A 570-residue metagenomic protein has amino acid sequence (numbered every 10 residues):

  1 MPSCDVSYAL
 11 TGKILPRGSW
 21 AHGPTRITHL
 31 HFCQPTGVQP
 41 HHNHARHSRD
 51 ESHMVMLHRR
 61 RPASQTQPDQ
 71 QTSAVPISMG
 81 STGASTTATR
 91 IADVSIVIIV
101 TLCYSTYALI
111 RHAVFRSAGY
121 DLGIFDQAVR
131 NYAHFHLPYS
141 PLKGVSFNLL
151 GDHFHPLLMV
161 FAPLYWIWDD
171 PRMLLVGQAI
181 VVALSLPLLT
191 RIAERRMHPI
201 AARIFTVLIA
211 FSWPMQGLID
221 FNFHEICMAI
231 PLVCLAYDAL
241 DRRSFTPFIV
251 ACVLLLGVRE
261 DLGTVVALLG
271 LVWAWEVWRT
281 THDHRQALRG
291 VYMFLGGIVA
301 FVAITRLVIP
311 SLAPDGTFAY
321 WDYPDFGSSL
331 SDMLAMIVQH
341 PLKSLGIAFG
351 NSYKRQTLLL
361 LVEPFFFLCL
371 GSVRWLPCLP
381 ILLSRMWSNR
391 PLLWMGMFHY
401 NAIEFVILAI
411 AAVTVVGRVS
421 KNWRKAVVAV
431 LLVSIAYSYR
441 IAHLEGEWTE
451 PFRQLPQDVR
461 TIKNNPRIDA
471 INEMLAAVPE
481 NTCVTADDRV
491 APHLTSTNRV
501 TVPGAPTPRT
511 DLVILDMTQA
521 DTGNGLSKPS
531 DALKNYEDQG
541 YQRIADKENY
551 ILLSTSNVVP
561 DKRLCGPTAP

Functional and structural regions predicted by a protein language model:
M1, K13, G37, H42-T106 (+1 more regions): Start-transfer (signal-anchor) and selected internal transmembrane alpha helices of multi-pass inner/ER membrane
D93, A183-F211, I230-P231, F245-V250: Transmembrane-helix signature of polytopic, membrane-embedded enzymes that assemble or transfer cell-envelope glycans
V94-I98, I200, F294-I298, R418-E447: Signature aromatic-anchored transmembrane alpha helix within multi-pass, membrane-resident enzymes that catalyze glycan
C103, Y107, S117, N131-Y132 (+3 more regions): Membrane-lumen/periplasm interface segments of specific transmembrane helices in polyprenyl phosphate-linked
T106, I124-N148, P156-L157, R279: Extracytosolic helix-loop segments that constitute the early lumenal/periplasmic catalytic or substrate-binding loops
H155-A162, I167, P171-L188, T206-P231 (+2 more regions): Aromatic- and kink-enriched transmembrane "portal" helix at the membrane-lumen/periplasm boundary that abuts
E225-M228, V233-P247, A274-T280: Membrane-interface transmembrane helices that cradle and orient dolichyl/undecaprenyl
T264, L376-W423: Hydrophobic/aromatic-rich transmembrane helices and adjacent perimembrane loops
